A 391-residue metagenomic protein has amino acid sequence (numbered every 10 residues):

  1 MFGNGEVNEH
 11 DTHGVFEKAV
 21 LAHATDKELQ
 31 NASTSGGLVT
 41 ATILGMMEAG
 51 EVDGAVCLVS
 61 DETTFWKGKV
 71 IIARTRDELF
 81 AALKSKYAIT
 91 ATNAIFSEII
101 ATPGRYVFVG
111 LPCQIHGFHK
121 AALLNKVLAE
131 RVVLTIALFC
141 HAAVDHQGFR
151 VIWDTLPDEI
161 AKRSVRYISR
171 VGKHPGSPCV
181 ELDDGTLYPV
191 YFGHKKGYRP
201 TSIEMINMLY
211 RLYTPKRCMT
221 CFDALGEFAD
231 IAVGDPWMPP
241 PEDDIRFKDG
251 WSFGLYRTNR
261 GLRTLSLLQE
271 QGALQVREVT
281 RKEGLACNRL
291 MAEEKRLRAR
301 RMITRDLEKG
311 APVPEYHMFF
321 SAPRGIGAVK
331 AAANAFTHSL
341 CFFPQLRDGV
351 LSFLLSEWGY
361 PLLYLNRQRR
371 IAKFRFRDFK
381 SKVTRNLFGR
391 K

Functional and structural regions predicted by a protein language model:
M1-A41, G45-A49, A328, A332-A335 (+1 more regions): N-terminal extension/subdomain marker
S33, L38-M47, E51-A101: Portal/gating segments that form or line small-molecule/metal binding sites
T34-L38, E62, F108-F118, A142-V144: Gly/Ser/Thr-rich loops at beta-strand to alpha-helix junctions that form or flank small-molecule/cofactor-binding
V52-D53, I160-K391: Long, compositionally biased charged/polar accessory segments in the mid-to-C-terminal portions of proteins
K67-K69, G117-A121, D145-R150: A short acidic (Asp/Glu
G104-G110, V133: Generic beta-sheet signal
L124-A137: A short alpha->loop->secondary-structure connector
F139-V151, V171-G176: Short, conserved secondary-structure transition motifs
